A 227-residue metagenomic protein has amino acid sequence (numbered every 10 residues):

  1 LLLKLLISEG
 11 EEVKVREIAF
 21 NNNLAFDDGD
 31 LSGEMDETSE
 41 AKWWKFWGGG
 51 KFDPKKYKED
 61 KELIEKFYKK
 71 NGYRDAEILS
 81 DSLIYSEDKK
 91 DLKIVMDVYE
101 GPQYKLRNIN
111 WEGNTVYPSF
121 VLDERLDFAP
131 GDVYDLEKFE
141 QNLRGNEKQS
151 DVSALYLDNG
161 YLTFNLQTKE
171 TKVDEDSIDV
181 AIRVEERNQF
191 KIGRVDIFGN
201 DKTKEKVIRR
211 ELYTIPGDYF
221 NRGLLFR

Functional and structural regions predicted by a protein language model:
L1-R227: Interaction-mediating elements
